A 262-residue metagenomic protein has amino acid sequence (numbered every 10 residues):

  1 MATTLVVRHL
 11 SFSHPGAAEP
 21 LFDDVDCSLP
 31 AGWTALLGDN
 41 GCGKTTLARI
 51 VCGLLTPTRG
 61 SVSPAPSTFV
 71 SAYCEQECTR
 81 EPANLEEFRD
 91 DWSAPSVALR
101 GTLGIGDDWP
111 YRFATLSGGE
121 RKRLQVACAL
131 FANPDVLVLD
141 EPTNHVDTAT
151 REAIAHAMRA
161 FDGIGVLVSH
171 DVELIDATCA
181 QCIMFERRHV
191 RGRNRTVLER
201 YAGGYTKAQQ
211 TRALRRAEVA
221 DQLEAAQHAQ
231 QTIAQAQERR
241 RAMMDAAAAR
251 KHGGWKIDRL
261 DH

Functional and structural regions predicted by a protein language model:
M1-L223: ABC ATP-binding cassette signature C-motif
A2-T3, V7-H9, S13-H14, A217-H262: Flexible nucleotide-interacting loop at or near the entrance of a catalytic core
